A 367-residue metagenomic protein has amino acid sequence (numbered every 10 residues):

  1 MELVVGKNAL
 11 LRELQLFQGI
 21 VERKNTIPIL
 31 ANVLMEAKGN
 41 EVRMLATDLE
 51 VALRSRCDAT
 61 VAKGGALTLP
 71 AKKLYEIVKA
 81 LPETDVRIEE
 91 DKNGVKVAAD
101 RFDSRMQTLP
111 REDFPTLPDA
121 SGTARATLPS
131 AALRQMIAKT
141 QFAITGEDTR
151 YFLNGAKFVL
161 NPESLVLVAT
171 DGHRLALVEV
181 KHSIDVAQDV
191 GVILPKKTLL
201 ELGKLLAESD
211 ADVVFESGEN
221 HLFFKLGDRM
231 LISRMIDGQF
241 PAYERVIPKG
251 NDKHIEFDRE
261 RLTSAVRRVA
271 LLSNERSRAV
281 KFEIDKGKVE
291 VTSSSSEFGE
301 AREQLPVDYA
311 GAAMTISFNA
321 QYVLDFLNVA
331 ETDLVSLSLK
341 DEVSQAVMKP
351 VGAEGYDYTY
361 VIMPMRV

Functional and structural regions predicted by a protein language model:
M1-V367: Structural preference for solvent-exposed beta-strand-turn elements and adjacent flexible terminal/loop segments within
